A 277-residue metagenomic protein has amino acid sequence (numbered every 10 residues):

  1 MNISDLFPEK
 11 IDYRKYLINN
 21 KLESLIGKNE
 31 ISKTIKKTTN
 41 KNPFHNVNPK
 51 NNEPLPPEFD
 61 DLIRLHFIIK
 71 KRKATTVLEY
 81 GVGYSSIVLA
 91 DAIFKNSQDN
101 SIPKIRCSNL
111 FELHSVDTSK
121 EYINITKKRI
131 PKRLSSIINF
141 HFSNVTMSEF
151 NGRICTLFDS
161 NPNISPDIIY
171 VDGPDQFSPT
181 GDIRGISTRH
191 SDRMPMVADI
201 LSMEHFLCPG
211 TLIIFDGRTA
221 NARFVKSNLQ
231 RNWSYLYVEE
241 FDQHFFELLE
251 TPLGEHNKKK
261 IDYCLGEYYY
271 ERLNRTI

Functional and structural regions predicted by a protein language model:
M1-E58: Rossmann-like AdoMet
D60-K73, V197-L201: Conserved alpha-helix/loop element of class I SAM-dependent methyltransferases that forms part of the SAM/SAH-binding
K73-G83: Conserved class I S-adenosyl-L-methionine
S86-A90: Conserved SAM-dependent methyltransferase scaffold
N100-D117: Conserved SAM-binding motif I beta-strand of class I
S119-S165: S-adenosyl-L-methionine
F158-G173, P179: Short SAM/SAH-binding signature in class I
D175-I277: C-terminal substrate-binding/active-site "lid" region of AdoMet-derived donor-dependent transferases
